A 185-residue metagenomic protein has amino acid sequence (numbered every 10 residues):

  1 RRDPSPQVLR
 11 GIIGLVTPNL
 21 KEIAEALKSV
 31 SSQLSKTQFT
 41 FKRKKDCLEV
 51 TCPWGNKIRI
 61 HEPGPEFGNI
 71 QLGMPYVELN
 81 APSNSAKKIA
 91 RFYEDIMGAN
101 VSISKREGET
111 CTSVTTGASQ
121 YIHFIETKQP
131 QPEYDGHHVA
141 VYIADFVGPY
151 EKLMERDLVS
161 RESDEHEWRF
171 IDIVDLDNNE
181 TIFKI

Functional and structural regions predicted by a protein language model:
R1, K21-A81, N100-I125, Q131 (+2 more regions): Vicinal oxygen chelate
R1-N19: Generic N-terminal leader segments that precede the first folded domain
R10, M74, G136: Short, structured motif recognition centered on aromatic/hydrophobic residues
I12-L15, H138-Y142: Active-site scaffold segments
N84-E94: Ser/Thr-Pro-rich, acidic low-complexity intrinsically disordered regions of eukaryotic RNA-binding
F92, F146-V147: Compact beta-rich and alpha/beta scaffold cores in large eukaryotic transport/transcription complexes and associated
E94-D95, M154: Ligand-binding pocket scaffold of soluble enzyme catalytic domains
